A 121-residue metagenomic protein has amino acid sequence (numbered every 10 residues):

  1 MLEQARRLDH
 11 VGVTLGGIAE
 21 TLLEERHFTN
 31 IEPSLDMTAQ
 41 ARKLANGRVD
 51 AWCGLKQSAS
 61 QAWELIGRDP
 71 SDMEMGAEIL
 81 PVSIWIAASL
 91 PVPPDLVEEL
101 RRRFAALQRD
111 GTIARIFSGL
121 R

Functional and structural regions predicted by a protein language model:
M1-H10: Flexible hinge/capping segments at coil-to-helix
H10-G12, W52, A87: Short, well-ordered beta-strand segments
G12-V13, T29-K43, M75: Short beta-strand-to-loop elements that line the ligand-binding cleft of bilobed periplasmic-binding protein-like
T14, G54-L55, R109: Replace "coordinates the UDP/GDP/TDP-sugar" with "coordinates nucleotide-activated sugar donors
G17-E20, Q57-S60: Solvent-exposed loop/turn segments at secondary-structure junctions within structured extracellular/periplasmic domains
I18-H27, S71, F104-R121: Ligand-binding clefts/hinges and TM-proximal coupling segments of bilobed small-molecule sensing domains
E25-R26, T38-S58, L65-I66: Short helices/loops that flank or line small-molecule/ion binding pockets
L65-R103: Periplasmic-binding protein-like
